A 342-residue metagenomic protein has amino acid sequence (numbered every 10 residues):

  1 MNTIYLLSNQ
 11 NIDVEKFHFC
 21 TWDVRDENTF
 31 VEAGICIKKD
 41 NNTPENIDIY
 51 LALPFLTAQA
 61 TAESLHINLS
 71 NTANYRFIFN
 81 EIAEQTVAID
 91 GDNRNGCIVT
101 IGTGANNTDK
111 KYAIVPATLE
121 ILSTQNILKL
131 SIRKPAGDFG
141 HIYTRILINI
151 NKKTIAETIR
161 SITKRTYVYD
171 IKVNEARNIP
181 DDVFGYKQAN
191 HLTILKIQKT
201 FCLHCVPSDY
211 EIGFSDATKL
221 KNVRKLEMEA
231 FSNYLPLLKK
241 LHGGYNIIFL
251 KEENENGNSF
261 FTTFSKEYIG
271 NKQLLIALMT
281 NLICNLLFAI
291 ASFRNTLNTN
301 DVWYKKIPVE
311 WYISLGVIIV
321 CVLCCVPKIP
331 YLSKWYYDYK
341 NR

Functional and structural regions predicted by a protein language model:
M1-D138, K334: N-terminal pre-first-transmembrane soluble regions of secretory-pathway and organelle membrane proteins
I37-T43, L53-T57, I148-T154, V206-S208 (+1 more regions): Beta-strand elements of well-folded, non-transmembrane domains
G102-V168, L235-N254: A surface-exposed beta-strand-loop module
N126-V223: Surface-exposed, acidic/Ser/Thr-rich flexible loop segments
E211-N246: Extracytoplasmic/lumenal ectodomains and periplasmic regions of secretory and membrane proteins
S232-N298: Cytosolic-side membrane-insertion boundary helix
I269-D338: Hydrophobic, helix-forming membrane-interacting segments
